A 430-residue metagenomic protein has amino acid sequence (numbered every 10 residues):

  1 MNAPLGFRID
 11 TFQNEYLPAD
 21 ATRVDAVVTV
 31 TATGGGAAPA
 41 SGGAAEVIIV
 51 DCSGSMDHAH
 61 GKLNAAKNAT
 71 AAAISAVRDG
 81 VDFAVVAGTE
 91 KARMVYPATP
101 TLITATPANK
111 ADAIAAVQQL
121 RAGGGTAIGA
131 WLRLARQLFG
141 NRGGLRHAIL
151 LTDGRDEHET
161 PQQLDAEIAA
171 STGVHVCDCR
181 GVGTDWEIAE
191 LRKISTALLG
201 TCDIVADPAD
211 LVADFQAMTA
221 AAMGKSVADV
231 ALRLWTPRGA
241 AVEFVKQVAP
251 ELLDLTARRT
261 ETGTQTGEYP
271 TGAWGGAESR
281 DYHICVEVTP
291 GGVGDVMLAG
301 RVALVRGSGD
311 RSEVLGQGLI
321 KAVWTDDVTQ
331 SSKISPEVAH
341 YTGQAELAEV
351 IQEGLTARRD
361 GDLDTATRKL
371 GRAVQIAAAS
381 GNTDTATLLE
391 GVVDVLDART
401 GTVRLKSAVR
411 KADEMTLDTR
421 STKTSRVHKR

Functional and structural regions predicted by a protein language model:
M1-A19, L232-E243: Low-complexity, acidic Ser/Thr/Pro/Gly-rich terminal tails and inter-domain linkers that flank the onset of structured
D10-T11, D20-D229, G291-G292: Exposed acidic/Ser/Thr-rich ligand/metal-binding surfaces
L17-A21, A277-S279: Solvent-exposed, conformationally flexible loop/turn segments
V95-P97, T101-I103, D281, D295-R301 (+1 more regions): Local beta-strand/beta-hairpin segments that build beta-sheet-rich folds
P100, D254-L255, V314-L319: Beta-strand-dominated scaffold domains
Q162, E167-V176, I188-G307: Acidic, polar loop-rich interaction surfaces within structured domains
V288-R430: Long, acidic serine/threonine- and proline-rich intrinsically disordered regions
